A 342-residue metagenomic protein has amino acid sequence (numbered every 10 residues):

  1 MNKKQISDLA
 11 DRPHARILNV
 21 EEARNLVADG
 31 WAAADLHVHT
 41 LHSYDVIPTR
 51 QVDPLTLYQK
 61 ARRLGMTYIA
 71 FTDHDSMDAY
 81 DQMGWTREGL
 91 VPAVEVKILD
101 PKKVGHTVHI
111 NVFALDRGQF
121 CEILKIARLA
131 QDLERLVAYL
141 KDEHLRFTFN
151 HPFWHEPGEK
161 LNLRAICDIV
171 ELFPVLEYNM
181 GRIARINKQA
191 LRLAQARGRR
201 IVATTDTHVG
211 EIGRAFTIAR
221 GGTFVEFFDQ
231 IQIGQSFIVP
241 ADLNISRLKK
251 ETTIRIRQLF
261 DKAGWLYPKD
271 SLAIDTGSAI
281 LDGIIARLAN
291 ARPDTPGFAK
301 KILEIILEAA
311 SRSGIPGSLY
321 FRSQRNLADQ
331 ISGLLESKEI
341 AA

Functional and structural regions predicted by a protein language model:
M1-V46, Y80-G89, L99-G118, A138 (+1 more regions): Charged catalytic cores and adjacent phosphate/nucleic-acid-binding surfaces used for phosphate/nucleic-acid chemistry
Y44-A61: Metal-associated gating/positioning segment near the N- to mid-region
Q51, K102-K103, E122-L163: Divalent metal-binding pocket/active-site signature
T56-D78, L145-T148: Divalent metal-dependent hydrolysis catalytic cores, especially in the metallo-beta-lactamase
Y68-A70, P92, T148, V175-E177 (+1 more regions): Structural recognition of the beta-strand scaffold that forms the well-ordered cores of secreted hydrolase catalytic
H74, P152, G181: Flexible loop residues that form catalytic and substrate-binding hotspots at small-molecule/glycan-binding clefts
